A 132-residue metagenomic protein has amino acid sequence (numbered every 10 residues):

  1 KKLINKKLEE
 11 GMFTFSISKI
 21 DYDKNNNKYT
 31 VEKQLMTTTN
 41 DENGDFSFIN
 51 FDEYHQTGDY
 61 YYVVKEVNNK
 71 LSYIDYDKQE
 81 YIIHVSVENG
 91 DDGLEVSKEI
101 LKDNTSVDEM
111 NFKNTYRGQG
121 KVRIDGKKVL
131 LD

Functional and structural regions predicted by a protein language model:
K1-D132: Solvent-exposed loop/turn and edge beta-strand elements of beta-rich ligand-binding domains
